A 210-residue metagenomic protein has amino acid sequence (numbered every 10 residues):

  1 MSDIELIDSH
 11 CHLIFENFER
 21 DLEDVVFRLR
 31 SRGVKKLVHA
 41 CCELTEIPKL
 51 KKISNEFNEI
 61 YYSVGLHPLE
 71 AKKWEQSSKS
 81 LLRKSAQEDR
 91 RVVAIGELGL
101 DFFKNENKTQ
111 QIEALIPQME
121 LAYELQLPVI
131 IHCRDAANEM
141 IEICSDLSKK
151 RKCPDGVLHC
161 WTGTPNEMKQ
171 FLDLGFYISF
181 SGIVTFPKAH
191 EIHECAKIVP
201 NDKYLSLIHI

Functional and structural regions predicted by a protein language model:
S2-L6, H12-D24, K36-T45, K73-Q76 (+2 more regions): Divalent metal-binding pocket/active-site signature
R28-G33: Catalytic domains of carbohydrate-active enzymes, especially glycoside hydrolases
V34-L81: A metal-dependent hydrolase metal-coordination microenvironment
N58-G65, K152-V157, Y177-G182: Short hydrophobic/aromatic-enriched beta-strand-loop microsegments
E59-I60, R91-V92, F176, D202-Y204: Short, conserved active-site loop motifs that form the nucleotide-linked donor/cofactor pocket
K197-P200: Short, conserved loop/helix-junction motifs that constitute active-site signature segments in enzyme catalytic cores
I208-I210: Conserved small/polar residues in nucleotide/adenosyl-binding loops
